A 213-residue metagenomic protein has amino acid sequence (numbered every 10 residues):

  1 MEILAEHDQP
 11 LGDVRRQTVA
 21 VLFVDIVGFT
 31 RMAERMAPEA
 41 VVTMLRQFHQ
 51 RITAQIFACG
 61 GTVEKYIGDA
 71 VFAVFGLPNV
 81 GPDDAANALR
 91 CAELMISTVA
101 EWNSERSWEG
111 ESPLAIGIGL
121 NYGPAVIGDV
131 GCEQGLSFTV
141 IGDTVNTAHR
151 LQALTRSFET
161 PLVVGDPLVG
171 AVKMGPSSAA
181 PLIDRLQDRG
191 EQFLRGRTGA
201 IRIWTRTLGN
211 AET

Functional and structural regions predicted by a protein language model:
M1-E6, A100-W102: Short gly/ser/thr-rich secondary-structure transition/capping motifs
Q9-R90: Catalytic NTP-binding/metal-coordinating core of nucleotidyl cyclase/transferase enzymes
V21, V71, I116-Y122, I203: A structural signal for short, well-ordered beta-strand segments
V41, F48, I67, D84 (+3 more regions): Helical mechanochemical/support elements of P-loop NTPase systems and associated helical scaffolds
R46-G61, L77-I118, D143-L154, P181-R185: Alpha-helical scaffold within the catalytic cores of cyclic-nucleotide enzymes
I67, W108-G119, P161-L168: Acidic/histidine metal-binding catalytic segments
V74-D84, I118-F138, T155-F158: Catalytic strand-loop-helix junctions within cyclic-nucleotide turnover domains
A125-I127, L154-T213: Cytosolic regulatory/linker segments at or just downstream of nucleotide-handling modules in signal-transduction
